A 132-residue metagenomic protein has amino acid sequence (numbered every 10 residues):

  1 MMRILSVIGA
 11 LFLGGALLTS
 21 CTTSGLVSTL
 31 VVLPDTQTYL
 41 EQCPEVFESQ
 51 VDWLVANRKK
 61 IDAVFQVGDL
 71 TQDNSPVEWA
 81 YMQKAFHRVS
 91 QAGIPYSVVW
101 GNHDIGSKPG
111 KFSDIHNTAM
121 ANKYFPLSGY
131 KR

Functional and structural regions predicted by a protein language model:
M1-L5: Positively charged n-region of N-terminal signal peptides that target proteins for export
S6-V7, K60, G93: A residue-level detector for conformationally permissive "hinge/kink" positions
I8-A16, S20: Bacterial N-terminal signal peptides
A16-L18, S28, R132: Hydrophobic transmembrane signal anchors and adjacent membrane-proximal interface regions, especially in viral
C21-W79: N-terminal active-site segment of His-dependent metallophosphoesterases
P76-R132: Extended active-site neighborhood of metal-dependent phosphoesterases/phosphodiesterases
